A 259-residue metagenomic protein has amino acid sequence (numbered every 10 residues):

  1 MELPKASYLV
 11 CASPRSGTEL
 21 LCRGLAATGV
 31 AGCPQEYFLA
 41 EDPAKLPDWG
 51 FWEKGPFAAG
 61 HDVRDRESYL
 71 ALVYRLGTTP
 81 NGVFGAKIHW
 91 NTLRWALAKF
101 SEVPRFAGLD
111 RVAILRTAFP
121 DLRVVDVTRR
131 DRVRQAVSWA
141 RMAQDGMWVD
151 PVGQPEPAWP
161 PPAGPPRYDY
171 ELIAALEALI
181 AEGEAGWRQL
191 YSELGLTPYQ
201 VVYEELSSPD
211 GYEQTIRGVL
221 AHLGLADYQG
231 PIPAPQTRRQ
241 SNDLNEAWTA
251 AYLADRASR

Functional and structural regions predicted by a protein language model:
M1-G82, T237-N242: PAPS-dependent sulfotransferase catalytic core
M1-L9, S101-G108, E246-R259: Membrane-proximal basic amphipathic "stem/tether" segments
Y8, G32, F84-A86, R123-V127 (+1 more regions): Hydrophobic/aromatic beta-strand patches that form the interior of the parallel beta-sheet core in alpha/beta enzyme
G29-A31, F119-D121, L196: A generic structural motif
E36, E184, E204: Acidic-residue sensor for enzyme active/binding pockets
L39-P47, D150, Q154-Y168, L172 (+1 more regions): The conserved 3'-phosphoadenosine-5'-phosphosulfate
R75-G77, L115-T117, Q189-L194: Short, conserved catalytic or adaptor-binding loops enriched in Gly and charged residues
G85-E182, R188, S207-Y228: PAPS-dependent sulfotransferase catalytic domain
